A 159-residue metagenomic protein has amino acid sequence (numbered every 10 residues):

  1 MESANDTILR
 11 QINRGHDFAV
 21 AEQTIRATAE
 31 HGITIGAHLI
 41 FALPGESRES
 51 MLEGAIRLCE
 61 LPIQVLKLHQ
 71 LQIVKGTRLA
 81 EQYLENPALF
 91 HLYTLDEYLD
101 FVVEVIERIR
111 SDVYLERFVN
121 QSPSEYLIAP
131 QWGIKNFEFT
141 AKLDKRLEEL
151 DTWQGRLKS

Functional and structural regions predicted by a protein language model:
M1-A4, I40-P44, L71-I73, F118-S122: Active-site beta-loop-alpha junctions enriched in small/polar residues
M1-G32, F41-L61, L79-D96: Conserved non-cysteine loop/helix-boundary elements of the Radical SAM core domain that shape
Q23-I35, L61, D100-Y114: A structural motif corresponding to the C-terminal end of an alpha-helix and its immediate exit/capping segment
I35-H38, K67: Short hydrophobic alpha-helical runs that function as membrane-insertion/retention elements
V65, Q72-S159: Auxiliary Fe-S-binding modules of radical SAM enzymes
